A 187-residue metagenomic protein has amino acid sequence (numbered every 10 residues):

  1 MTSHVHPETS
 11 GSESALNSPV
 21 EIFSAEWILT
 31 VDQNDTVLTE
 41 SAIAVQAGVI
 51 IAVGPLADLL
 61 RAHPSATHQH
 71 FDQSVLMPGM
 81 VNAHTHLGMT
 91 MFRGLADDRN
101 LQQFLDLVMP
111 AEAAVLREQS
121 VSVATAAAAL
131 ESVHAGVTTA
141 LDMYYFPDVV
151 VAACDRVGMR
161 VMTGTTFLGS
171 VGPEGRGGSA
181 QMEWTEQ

Functional and structural regions predicted by a protein language model:
M1-A62, V75: N-terminal metal-binding scaffold of metallo-dependent hydrolase/deaminase domains
S14, V151-Q187: Metal-coordinating catalytic core of metallo-dependent amide/deamination hydrolases
L16, V20-A25, R61-Q102, A126 (+1 more regions): Replace "His-x-His-based motif
Q33-N34, I43, V81-N82, F92 (+2 more regions): Short capping/connector residues at structural and topological boundaries
L56-S65, A152-R156: Short loop/helix-cap segments at secondary-structure boundaries that form the rim of catalytic
G79-T85, A140-L141, V161-G164: Hydrophobic faces of well-ordered beta-strands that scaffold small-molecule active sites in alpha/beta enzyme cores
L87, P147, L168-G169: Glycine-rich beta-alpha junction loops
R93-M159, E186-Q187: Alpha-helical scaffold segments that flank or form the walls of functional sites
